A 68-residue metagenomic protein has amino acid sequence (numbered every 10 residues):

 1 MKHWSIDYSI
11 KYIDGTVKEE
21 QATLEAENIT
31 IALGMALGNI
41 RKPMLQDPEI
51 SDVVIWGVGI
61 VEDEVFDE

Functional and structural regions predicted by a protein language model:
M1-V17: Short aromatic-glycine-(Arg/Gly/Cys) micro-motifs in beta-strand/loop hairpins
W4-I6, E20-A22, W56: Hydrophobic residues positioned within well-ordered beta-strands of beta-sheet architectures
S9-I13, E27-I29, V58, D63: Generic structural motif
T16-I31: A short, exposed loop/beta-hairpin motif centered on an aromatic-Gly-Thr core
E27-P48: A short, charged, amphipathic alpha-helix used as a generic interaction element across diverse proteins
K42-E68: Short, mixed-charge low-complexity intrinsically disordered segments
